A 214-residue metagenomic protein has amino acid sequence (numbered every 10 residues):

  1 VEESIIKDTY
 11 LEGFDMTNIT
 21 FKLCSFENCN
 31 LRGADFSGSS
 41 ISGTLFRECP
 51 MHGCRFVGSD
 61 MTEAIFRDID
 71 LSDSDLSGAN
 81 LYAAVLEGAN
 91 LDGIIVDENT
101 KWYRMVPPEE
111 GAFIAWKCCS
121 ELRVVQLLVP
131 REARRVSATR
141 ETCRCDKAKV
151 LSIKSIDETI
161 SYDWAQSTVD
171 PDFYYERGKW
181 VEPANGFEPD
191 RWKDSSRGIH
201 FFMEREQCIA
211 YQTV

Functional and structural regions predicted by a protein language model:
V1-L122, R135: Tandem repeat scaffolds
S77-V214: Short, glycine-biased loop/turn motifs at secondary-structure junctions and in low-complexity Ser/Thr/Pro-rich termini
